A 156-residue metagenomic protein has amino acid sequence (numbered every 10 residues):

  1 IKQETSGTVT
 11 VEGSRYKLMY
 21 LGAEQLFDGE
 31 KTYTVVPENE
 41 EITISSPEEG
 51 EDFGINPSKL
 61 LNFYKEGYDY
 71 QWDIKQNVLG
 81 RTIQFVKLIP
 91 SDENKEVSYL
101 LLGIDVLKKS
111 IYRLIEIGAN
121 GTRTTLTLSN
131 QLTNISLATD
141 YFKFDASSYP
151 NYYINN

Functional and structural regions predicted by a protein language model:
I1-Q3: An N-terminal domain-cap segment
S6-G54, T124-T125: An acidic-aromatic
S6-T8, A23-E24, D69, Y99-G103: Short, surface-exposed charged micro-motifs
M19, D52-N56, N62, E96 (+1 more regions): Short, functionally important structural connectors and interaction interfaces within domains
L26, E41, G54, K59-F63 (+4 more regions): Residue-level preference for alpha-helix termini and adjacent loops
D28-E40, F63-Q76, I117-T124: Short secondary-structure transition/capping segments
P47-T82: Flexible, surface-exposed loop/linker segments and immediately adjacent secondary-structure boundaries
Q71-I154: Gly/Pro-enriched, hydrophobic low-complexity segments that function as extracytoplasmic propeptides/linkers
